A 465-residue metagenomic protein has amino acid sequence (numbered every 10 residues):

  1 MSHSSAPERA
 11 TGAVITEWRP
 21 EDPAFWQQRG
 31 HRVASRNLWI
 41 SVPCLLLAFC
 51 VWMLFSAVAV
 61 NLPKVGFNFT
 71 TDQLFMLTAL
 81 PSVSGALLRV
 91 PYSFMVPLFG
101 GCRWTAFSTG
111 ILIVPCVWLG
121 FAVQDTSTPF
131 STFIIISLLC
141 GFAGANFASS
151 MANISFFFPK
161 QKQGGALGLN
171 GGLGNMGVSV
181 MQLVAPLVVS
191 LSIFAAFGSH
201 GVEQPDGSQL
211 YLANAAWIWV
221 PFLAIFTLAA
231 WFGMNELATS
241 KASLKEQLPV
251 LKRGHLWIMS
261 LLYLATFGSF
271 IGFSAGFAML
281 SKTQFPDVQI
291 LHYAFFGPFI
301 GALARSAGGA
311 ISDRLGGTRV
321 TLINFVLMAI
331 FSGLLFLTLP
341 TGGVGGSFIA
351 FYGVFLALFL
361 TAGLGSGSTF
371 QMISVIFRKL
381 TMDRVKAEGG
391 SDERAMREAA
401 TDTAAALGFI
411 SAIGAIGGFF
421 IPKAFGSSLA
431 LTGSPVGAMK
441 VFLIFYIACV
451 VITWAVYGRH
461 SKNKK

Functional and structural regions predicted by a protein language model:
R36-F67, M181, F273-A278, I421: Extracytoplasmic
F55-V60, R253-A302, S306, S366 (+2 more regions): Extracytoplasmic gate region of multi-pass secondary transporters
M76-F94, F295-G308: Central cavity-lining transmembrane alpha-helices of secondary-active solute carriers, predominantly the Major
L87-F130: Conserved MFS/SLC helix-loop-helix module at the cytosolic interface between two early adjacent transmembrane helices
G110-T126, V326-G345: C-terminal ends and interior cores of transmembrane alpha-helices in multi-pass membrane transporters/permeases
P115, P129-A145, G346-S366: Hydrophobic core of transmembrane alpha-helices in multi-pass small-molecule transporters, especially MFS/SLC-type
G144, G164-S190, L407-I421: Glycine-rich segments within core transmembrane alpha-helices of 12-TM secondary carriers
S190, I218-S240, I452-V456: C-terminal membrane-cytosol helix-exit motif in multi-pass small-molecule transporters
